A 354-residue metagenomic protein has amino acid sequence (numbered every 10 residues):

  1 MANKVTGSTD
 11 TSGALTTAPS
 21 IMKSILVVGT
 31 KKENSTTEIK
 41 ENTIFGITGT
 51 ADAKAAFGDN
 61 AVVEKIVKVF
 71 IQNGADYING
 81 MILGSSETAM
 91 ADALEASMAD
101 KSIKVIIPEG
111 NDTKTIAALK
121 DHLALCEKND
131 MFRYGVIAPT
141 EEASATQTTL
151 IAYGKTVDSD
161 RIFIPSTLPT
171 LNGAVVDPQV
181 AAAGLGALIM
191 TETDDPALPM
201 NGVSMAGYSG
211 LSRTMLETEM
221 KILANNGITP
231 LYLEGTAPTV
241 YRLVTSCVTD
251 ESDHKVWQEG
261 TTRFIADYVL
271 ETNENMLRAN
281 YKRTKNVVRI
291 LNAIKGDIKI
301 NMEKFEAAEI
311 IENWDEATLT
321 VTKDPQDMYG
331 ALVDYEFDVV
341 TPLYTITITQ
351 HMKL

Functional and structural regions predicted by a protein language model:
M1-L354: Surface-exposed assembly/interface segments
